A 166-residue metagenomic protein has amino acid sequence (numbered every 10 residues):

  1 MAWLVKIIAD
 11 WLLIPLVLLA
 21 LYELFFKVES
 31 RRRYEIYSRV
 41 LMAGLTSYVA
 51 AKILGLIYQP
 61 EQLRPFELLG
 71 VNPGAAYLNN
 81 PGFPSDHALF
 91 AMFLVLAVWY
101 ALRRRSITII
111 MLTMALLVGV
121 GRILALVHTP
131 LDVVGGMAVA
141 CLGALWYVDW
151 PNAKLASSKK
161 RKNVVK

Functional and structural regions predicted by a protein language model:
M1-N80, F93-Y100, T108-T113, V118: Hydrophobic alpha-helical bundle signature of multipass membrane enzymes
A76-K166: Membrane-embedded catalytic cores of phosphoryl/pyrophosphoryl-handling enzymes
